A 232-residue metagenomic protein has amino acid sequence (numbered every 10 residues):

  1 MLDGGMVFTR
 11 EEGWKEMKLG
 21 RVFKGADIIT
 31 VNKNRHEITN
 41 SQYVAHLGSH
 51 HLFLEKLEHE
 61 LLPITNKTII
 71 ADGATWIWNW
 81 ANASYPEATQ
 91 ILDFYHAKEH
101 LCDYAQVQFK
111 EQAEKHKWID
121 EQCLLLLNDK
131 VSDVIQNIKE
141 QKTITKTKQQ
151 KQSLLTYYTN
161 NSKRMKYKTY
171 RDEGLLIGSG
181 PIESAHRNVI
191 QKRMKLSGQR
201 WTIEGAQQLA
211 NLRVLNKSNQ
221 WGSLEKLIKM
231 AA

Functional and structural regions predicted by a protein language model:
M1-A232: Catalytic center-proximal scaffold of phosphoryl-transfer enzymes
